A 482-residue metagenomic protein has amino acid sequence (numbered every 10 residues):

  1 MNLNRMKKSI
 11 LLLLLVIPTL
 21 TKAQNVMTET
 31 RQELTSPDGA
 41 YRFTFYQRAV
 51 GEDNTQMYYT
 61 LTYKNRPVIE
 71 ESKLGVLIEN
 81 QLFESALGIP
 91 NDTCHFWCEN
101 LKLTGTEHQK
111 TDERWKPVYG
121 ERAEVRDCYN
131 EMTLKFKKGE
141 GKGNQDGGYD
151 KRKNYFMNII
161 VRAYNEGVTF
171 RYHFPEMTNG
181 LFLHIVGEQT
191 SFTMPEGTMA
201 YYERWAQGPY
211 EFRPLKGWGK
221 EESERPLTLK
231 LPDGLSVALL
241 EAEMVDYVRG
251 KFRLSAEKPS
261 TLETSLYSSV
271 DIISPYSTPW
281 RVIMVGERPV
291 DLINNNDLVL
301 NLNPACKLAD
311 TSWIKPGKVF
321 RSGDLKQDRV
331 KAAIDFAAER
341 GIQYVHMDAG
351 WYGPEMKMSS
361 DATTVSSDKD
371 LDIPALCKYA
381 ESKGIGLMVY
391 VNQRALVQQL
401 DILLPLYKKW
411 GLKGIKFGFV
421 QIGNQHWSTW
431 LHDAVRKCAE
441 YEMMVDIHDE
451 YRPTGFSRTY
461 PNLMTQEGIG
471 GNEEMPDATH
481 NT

Functional and structural regions predicted by a protein language model:
M1-E29: Bacterial Sec-dependent N-terminal signal peptides
N25-L302: N-terminal accessory beta-strand-rich subdomains and adjacent acidic, glycine-rich linkers that precede catalytic cores
K138-E140, A163-N165, E196, G286 (+5 more regions): Short, flexible loop/turn elements at secondary-structure junctions
K151-K153, Y164, K326-R329, Q398-Q399 (+1 more regions): Short, glycine/acidic-rich beta->alpha junctions
Q189, P226-T228, I334, C377 (+2 more regions): Short amphipathic alpha-helical segments and helix-helix/interface helices
I273-Y344, D348: An acidic-aromatic substrate-binding cleft motif
A349-T482: Aromatic- and carboxylate-enriched substrate-binding clefts and catalytic-loop regions of carbohydrate-active enzymes
